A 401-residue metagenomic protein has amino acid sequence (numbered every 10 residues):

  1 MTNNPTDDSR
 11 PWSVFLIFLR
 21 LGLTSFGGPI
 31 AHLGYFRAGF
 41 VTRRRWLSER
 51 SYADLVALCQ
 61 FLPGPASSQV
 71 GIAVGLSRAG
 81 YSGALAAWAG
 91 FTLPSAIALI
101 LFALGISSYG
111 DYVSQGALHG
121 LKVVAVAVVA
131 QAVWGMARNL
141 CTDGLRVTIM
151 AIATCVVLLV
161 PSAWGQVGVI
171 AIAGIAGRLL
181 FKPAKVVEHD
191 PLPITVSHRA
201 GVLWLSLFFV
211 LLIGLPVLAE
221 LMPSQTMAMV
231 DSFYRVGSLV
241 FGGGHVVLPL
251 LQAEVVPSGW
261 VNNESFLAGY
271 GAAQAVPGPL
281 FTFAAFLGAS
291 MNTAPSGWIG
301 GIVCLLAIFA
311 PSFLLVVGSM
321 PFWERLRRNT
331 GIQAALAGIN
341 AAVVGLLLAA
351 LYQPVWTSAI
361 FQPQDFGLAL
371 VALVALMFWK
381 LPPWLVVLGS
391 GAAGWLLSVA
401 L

Functional and structural regions predicted by a protein language model:
M1-L62, A73-L401: Multi-pass membrane proteins that catalyze or facilitate reactions on polyprenyl-/lipid-phosphate substrates and their
A66-Q69: Conserved beta-loop-alpha segment that forms the PLP phosphate-binding cup at the N-terminus of a helix
